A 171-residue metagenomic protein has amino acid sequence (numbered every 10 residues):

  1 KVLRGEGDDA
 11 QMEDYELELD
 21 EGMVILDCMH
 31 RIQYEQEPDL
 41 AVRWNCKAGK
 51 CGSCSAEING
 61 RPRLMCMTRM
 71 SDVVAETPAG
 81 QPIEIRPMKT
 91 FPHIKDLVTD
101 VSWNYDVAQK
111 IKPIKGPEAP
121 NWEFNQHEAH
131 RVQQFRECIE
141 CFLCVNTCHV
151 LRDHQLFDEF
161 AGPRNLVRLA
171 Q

Functional and structural regions predicted by a protein language model:
K1-E18: Eukaryote-biased recognition of intrinsically disordered, low-complexity regulatory segments
V2-R4, I58, P87: Flexible glycine-/small-residue-rich
D8, L40-D72, Q133-D153, Q171: Local cysteine-cluster metal-coordination motifs and their immediate loop/turn environment, predominantly Fe-S cluster
E13-L19, R63-T68: Short amphipathic beta-strand/extended segments with alternating polar/hydrophobic composition
D20-G22, N45: Short, surface-exposed acidic/glycine-rich loop or hinge patches that mediate macromolecular interfaces
M23-E35, Q81-Q171: Ferredoxin-type iron-sulfur electron-transfer modules in oxidoreductases and energy-metabolism complexes
R63-I85, F91: Cytosolic catalytic regions of P-type ion-transporting ATPases
